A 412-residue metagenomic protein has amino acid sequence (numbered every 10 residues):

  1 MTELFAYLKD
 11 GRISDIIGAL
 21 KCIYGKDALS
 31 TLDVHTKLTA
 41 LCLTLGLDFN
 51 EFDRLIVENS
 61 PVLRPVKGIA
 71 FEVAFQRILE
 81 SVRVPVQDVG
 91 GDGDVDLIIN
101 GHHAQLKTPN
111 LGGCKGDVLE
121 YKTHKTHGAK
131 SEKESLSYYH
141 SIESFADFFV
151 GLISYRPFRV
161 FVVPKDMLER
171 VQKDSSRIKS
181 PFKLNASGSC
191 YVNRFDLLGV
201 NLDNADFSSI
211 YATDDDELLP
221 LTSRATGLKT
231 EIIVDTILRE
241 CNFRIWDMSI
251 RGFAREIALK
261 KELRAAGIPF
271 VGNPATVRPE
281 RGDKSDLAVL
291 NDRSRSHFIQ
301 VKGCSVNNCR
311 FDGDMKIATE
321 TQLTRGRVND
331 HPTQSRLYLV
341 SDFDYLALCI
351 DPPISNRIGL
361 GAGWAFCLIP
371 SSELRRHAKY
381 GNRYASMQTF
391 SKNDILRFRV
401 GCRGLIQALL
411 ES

Functional and structural regions predicted by a protein language model:
M1-I99, K107-K284, L290-H297, G303-S412: Nucleic-acid endonuclease domains
